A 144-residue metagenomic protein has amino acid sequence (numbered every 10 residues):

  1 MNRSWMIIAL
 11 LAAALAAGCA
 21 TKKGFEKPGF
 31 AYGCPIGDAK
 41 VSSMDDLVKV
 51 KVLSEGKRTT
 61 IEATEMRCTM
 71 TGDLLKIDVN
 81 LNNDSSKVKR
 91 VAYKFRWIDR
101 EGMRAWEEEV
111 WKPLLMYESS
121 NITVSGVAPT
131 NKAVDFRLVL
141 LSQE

Functional and structural regions predicted by a protein language model:
M1-I7: Bacterial N-terminal signal peptides that target proteins for export
L15-G18: C-terminal motif of bacterial Sec signal peptides marking the signal peptidase cleavage site
T21-G72: Transition segment at domain starts
D73-I77: Structural beta-strand segments of beta-rich domains
L81-S85: Asparagine-centered strand-capping/turn motif at beta-strand->loop junctions
V88-K94, W106-E108, R137: Short, hydrophobic/aromatic beta-strand segments
A105-K132: Intrinsically disordered, low-complexity Pro/Gly/Ser/Thr-rich segments with frequent PxxP/GP/PP motifs and embedded
T130-E144: Short, surface-exposed ligand- or partner-binding patches at beta-edge/loop junctions that are enriched in aromatics
